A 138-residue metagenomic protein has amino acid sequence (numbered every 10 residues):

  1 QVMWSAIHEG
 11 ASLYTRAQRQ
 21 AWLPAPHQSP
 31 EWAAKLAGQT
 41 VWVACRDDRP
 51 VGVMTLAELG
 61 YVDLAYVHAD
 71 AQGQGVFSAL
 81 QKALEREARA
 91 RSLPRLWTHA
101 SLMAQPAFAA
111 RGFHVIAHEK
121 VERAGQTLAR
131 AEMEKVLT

Functional and structural regions predicted by a protein language model:
W4-P30: Conserved GNAT-fold acetyl-CoA-binding loop/helix
P24, A88, P106, E122-G125: Anionic, Ser/Thr-rich low-complexity intrinsically disordered regions
P26-V43, Y61: A short helix-loop-beta-strand connector motif used in the catalytic cores of GNAT acetyltransferases and, in some
G38-G52, A57: Conserved beta-hairpin
A57-D70, S78, A131: Conserved acetyl-CoA binding element of GNAT-fold acetyltransferases
V67, G73-R86, A110: Conserved acetyl-CoA-binding loop-helix of GNAT-fold acetyltransferases
A88-L102: Conserved GNAT acetyl-CoA-binding A-motif
W97-H99, H114-E132: Conserved catalytic-core motifs of GNAT/GCN5-like acyltransferases
